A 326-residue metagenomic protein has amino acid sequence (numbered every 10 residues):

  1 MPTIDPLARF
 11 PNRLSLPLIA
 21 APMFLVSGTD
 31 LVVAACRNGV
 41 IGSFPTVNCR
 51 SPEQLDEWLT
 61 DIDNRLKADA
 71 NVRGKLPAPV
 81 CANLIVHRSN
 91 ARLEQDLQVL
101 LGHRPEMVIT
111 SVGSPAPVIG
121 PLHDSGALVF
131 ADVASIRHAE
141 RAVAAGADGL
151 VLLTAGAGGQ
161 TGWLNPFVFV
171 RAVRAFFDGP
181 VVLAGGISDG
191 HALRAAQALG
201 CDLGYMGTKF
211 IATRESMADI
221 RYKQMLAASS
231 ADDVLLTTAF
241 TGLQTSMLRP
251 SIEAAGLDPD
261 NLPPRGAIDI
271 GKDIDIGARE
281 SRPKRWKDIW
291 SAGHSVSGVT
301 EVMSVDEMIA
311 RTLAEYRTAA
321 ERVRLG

Functional and structural regions predicted by a protein language model:
M1-P180: Active-site entrance/lid segments in N-terminal catalytic domains of soluble metabolic enzymes
V26, I187-S188: Residue-level detector of alpha-helix initiation sites
P166-V182, S188-G326: Conserved active-site-proximal phosphate/metal-binding subdomains
